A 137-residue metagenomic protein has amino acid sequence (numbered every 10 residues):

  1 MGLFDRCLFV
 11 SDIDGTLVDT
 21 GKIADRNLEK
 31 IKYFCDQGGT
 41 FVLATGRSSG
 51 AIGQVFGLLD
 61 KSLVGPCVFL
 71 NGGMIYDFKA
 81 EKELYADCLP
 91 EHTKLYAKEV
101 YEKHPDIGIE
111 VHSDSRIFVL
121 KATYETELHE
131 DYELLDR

Functional and structural regions predicted by a protein language model:
L3-R6, K61-S62: Short, small/polar residue-rich loop motifs at catalytic or cofactor-binding pockets
D5-G21, L43: Asp-based phosphoryl-transfer active-site loop
K22-G39, A86-T93: Short, acidic loop-to-helix structural element flanking the phosphoryl-transfer center in phosphate-processing enzymes
I31-Q54, E110-S113: Substrate-recognition element of Asp-dependent hydrolases with the DxDx(T/V) motif
S48-V68: Substrate-recognition/cap helix-loop segment adjacent to the acidic, metal-dependent catalytic center of Asp-based
F56, G73-R137: HAD-like small-molecule phosphatases
